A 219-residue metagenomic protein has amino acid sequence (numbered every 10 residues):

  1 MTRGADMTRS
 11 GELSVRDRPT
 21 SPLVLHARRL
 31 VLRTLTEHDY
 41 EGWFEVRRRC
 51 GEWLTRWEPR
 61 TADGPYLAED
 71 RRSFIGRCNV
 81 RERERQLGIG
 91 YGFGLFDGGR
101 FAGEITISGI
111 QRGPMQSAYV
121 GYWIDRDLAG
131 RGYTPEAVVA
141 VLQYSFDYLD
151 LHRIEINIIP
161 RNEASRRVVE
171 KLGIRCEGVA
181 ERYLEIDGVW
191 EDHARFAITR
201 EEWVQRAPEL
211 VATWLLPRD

Functional and structural regions predicted by a protein language model:
M1-R56, G92-D219: Acyl-donor (CoA/ACP) binding surface of acyl/acetyltransferases
T55-R77: Conserved GNAT-fold acetyl-CoA-binding loop/helix
D63-P65, G76-F93: A short helix-loop-beta-strand connector motif used in the catalytic cores of GNAT acetyltransferases and, in some
